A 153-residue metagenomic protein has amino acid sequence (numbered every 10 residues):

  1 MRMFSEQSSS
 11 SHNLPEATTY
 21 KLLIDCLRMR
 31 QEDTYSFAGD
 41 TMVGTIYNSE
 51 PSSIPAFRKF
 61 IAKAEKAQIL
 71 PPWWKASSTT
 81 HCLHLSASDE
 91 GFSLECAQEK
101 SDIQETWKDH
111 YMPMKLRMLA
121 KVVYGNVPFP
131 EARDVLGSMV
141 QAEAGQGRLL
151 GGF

Functional and structural regions predicted by a protein language model:
M1-F153: Long, charged interaction segments in nuclear RNA/chromatin-associated proteins
